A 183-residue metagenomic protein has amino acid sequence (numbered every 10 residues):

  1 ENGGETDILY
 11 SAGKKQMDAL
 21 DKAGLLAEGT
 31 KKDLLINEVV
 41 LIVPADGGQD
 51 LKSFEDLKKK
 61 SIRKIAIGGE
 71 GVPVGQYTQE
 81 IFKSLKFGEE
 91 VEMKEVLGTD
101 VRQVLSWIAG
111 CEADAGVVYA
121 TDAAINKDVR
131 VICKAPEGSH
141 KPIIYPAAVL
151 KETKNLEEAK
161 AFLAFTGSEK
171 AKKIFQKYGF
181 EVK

Functional and structural regions predicted by a protein language model:
E1-E5, S11-N37, I42-K183: Exported/periplasmic ABC-transporter solute-binding proteins
